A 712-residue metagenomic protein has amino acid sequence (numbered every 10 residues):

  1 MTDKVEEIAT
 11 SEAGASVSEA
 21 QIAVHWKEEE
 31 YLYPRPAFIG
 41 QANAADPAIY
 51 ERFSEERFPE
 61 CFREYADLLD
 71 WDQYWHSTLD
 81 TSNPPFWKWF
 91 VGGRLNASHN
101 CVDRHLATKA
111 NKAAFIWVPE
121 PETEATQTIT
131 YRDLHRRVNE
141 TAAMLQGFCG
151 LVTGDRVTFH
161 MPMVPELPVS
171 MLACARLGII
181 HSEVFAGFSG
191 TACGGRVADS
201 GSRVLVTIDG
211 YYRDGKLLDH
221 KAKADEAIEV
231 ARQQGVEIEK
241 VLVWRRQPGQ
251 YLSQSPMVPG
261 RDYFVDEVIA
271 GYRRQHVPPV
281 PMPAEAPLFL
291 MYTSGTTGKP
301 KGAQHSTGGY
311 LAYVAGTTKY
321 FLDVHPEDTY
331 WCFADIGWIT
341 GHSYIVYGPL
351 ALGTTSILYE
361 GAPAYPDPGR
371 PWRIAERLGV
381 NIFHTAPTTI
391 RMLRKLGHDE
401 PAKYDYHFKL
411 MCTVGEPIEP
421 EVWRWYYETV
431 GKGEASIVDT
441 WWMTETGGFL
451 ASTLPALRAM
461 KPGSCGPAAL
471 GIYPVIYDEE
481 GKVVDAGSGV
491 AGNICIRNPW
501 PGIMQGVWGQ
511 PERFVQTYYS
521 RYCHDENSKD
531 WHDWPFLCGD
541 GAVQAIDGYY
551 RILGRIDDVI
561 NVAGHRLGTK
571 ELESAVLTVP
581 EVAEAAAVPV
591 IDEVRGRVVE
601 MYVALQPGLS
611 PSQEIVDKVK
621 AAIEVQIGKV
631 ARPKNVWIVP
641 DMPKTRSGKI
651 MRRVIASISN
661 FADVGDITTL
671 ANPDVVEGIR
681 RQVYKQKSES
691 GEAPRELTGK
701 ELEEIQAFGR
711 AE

Functional and structural regions predicted by a protein language model:
S98, F115-L172, S189-G194, F264-V268 (+1 more regions): Conserved AMP-binding/adenylate-forming core of the ANL superfamily
N111-A113, E239-G249, P256-Y292, K299 (+3 more regions): Conserved pre-ATP/AMP-binding loop-to-beta segment of ANL
F159, V184-G210, A224, E376 (+8 more regions): AMP-binding/adenylate-forming catalytic core of the ANL superfamily
L172, R176-E267, G379, A386-P387: Structural core segment of the AMP-binding/adenylate-forming
K240-R245, V594, V625-I650, A662-I705: AMP-binding/adenylate-forming catalytic domain of the ANL superfamily
Y263-F264, N381-T385, R394-M460, Y473 (+1 more regions): Gly/Ser/Thr-rich phosphate-binding loop
G309-T329, I339-N381, K395-H398: Conserved AMP-binding/adenylation subdomain of ANL enzymes
P467-G471, K482-D525, Y549, L567 (+1 more regions): Conserved ATP/PPi-binding loop(s) of AMP-dependent carboxylate-activating enzymes
